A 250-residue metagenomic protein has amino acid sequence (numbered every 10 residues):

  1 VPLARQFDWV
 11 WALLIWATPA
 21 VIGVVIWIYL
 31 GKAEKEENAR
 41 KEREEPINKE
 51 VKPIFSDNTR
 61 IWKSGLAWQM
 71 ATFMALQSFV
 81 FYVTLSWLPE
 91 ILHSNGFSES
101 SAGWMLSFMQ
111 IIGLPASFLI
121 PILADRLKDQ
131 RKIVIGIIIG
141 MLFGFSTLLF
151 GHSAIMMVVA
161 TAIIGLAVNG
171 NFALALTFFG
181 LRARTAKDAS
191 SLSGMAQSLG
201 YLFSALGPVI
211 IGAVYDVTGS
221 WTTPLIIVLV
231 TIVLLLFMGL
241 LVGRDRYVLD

Functional and structural regions predicted by a protein language model:
V1-K35: Helix-loop-helix hairpin linking two adjacent transmembrane segments in secondary transporters
A4, A116-D129: Helix-to-loop junctions at the C-terminal end of transmembrane segments in multipass secondary transporters
R5-T18, I211-I232: A membrane-interface helix-boundary motif in multi-pass transporters
K32-M70: Juxtamembrane intracellular "pre-TM" segments in multi-pass secondary transporters
K63-I120: Extracytoplasmic gate region of multi-pass secondary transporters
K132-T147: Structural signature of the two symmetry-related core transmembrane helices
G170-R184: Intracellular juxtamembrane helix-capping segments at the cytosolic ends of symmetry-related transmembrane helices
A183-T222, V228: A late C-terminal transmembrane helix in Major Facilitator Superfamily
